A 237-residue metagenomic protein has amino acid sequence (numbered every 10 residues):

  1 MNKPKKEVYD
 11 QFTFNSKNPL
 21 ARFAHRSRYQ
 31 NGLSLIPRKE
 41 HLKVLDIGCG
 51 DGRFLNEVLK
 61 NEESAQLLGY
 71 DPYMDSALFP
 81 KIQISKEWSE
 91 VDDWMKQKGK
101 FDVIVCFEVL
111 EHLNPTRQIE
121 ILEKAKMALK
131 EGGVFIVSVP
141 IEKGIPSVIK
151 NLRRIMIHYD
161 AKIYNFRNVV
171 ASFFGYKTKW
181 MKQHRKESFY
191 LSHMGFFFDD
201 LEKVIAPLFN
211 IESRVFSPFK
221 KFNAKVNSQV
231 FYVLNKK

Functional and structural regions predicted by a protein language model:
K6-S27, N31, R53, P72 (+3 more regions): S-adenosyl-L-methionine-dependent methyltransferase catalytic module, highlighting the catalytic core
L33-E40: Glycine-rich helix-loop-beta junction characteristic of Rossmann-like nucleotide cofactor-binding loops
H41, F101-D102: Local beta-strand N-terminus motif with an aromatic residue
H41-G50: Conserved class I S-adenosyl-L-methionine
K43, Q66, V134: Residues at the starts of beta-strands that form the adenosine-phosphate
D51-D92: Class I SAM-dependent methyltransferase SAM/SAH-binding core
V105: A conserved beta-strand element that flanks and buttresses the S-adenosyl-L-methionine
E108-H112: Short catalytic micro-motifs in class I SAM-dependent methyltransferases
